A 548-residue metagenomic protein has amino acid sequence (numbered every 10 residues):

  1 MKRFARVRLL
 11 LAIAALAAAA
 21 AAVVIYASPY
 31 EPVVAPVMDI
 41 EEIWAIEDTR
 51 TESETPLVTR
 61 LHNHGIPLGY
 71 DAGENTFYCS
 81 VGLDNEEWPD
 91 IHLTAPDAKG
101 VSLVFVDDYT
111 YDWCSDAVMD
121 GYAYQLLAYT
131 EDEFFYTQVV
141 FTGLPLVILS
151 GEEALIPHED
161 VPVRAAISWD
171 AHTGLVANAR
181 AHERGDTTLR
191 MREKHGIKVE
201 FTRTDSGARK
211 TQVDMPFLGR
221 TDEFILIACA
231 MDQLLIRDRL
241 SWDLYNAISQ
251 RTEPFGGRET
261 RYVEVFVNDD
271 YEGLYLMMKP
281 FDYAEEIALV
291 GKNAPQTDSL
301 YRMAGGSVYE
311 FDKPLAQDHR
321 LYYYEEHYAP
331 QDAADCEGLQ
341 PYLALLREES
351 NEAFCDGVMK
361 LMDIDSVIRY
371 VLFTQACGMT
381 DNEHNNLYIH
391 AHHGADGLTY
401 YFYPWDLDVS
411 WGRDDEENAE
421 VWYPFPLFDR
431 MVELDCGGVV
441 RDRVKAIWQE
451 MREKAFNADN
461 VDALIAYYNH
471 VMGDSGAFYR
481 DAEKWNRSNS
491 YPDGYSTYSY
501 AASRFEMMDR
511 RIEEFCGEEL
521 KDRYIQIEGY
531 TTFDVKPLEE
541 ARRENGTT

Functional and structural regions predicted by a protein language model:
M1-L16, A27: N-terminal Sec-pathway targeting helices
S28-D120, E133-Q138: Predominantly extracytoplasmic/ectodomain segments of secreted and cell-surface proteins
E42, M119-H182: N-terminal module-boundary/linker segments of secreted carbohydrate-active enzymes
G100-L103, I248-V263: Short, well-structured beta-strand/strand-turn elements
I197-E200, E223-A228, L235, E264-F266 (+6 more regions): Structural recognition of the beta-strand scaffold that forms the well-ordered cores of secreted hydrolase catalytic
D205-S206, V213-D214, L218-A230, P254-G256 (+1 more regions): Internal "kinase-insert"/substrate-recognition segments embedded within catalytic cores of ATP-dependent enzymes
M231-P254: A conserved alpha-helical element in kinase catalytic cores
A333-Q340, A344-H384, H390-H392, G397-T548: Middle-to-C-terminal accessory/interaction subdomains
